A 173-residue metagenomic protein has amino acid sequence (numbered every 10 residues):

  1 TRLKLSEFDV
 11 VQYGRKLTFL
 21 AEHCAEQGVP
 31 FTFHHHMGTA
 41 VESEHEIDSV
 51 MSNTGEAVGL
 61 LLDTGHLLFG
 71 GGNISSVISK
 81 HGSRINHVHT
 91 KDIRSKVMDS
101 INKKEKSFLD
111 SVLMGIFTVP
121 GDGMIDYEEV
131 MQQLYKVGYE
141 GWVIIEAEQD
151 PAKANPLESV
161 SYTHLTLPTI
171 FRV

Functional and structural regions predicted by a protein language model:
T1-G59: Active-site acidic/histidine proton-transfer and metal-coordination neighborhood in alpha/beta enzyme cores
L20, V130, T163: Aromatic/hydrophobic pocket-lining residues that form π-stacking "cages" and hydrophobic walls in ligand
E26-G28, G55-A57, S83-I85, G138-W142: A general structural motif
F31-F33, L60-L62, N86-V88, G141-I145: Hydrophobic faces of well-ordered beta-strands that scaffold small-molecule active sites in alpha/beta enzyme cores
H36-G38, D63-L67, K91-I93, E148-D150: Active-site beta-loop-alpha junctions enriched in small/polar residues
E44, D48, L68-Y139, A154-E158: Gly/Pro-rich active-site loop or hairpin
I144-N155: A short, acidic, flexible beta-alpha connecting loop/helix-capping segment that sits on the rim of active
H164, T169-V173: Single conserved hydrophobic/aromatic residue that forms the stacking wall/gate of nucleotide- or nucleobase-binding
